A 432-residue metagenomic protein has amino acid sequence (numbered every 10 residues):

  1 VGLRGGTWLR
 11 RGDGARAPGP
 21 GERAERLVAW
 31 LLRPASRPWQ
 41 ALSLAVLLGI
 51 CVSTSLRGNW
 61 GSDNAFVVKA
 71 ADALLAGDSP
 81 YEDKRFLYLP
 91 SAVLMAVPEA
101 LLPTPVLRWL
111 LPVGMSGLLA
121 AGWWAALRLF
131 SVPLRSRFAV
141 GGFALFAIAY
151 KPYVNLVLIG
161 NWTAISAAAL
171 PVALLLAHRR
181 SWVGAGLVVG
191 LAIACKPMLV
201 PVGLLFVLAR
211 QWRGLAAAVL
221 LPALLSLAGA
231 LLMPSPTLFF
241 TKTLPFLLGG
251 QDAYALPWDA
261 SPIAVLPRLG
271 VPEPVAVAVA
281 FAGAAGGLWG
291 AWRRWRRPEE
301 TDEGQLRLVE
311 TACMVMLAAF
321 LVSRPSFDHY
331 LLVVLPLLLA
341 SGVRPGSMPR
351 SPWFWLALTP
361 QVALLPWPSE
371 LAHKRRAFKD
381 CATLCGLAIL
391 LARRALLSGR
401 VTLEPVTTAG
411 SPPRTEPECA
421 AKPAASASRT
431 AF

Functional and structural regions predicted by a protein language model:
G2-V183, W212-L339, V343-G346, A395-F432: Primarily membrane-embedded glycan-assembly and transfer machineries that use lipid-linked glycans
V183-P197, P201-F206, M314-L321: Membrane-interface alpha helices of multi-pass inner-membrane proteins
A278, L371-G386: Loop-to-transmembrane alpha-helix initiation sites
W295, A363-H373: Juxtamembrane "helix-exit" motif on the non-cytosolic side of transmembrane helices
P336-R344, V362-P366, A388: Hydrophobic alpha-helical segments
S347-A363, G386-L387, V406-G410, K422 (+1 more regions): Signature aromatic-anchored transmembrane alpha helix within multi-pass, membrane-resident enzymes that catalyze glycan
I389-A395: Domain-exit/linker segments immediately C-terminal to small folded modules
